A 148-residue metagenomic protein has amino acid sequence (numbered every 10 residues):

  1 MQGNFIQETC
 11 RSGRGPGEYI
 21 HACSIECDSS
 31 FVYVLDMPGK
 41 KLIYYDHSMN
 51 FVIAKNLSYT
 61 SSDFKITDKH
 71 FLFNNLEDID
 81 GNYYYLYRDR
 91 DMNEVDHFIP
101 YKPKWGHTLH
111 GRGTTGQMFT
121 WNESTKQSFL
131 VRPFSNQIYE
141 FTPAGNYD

Functional and structural regions predicted by a protein language model:
M1-D148: Eukaryotic scaffold repeat domains enriched in small/polar residues
